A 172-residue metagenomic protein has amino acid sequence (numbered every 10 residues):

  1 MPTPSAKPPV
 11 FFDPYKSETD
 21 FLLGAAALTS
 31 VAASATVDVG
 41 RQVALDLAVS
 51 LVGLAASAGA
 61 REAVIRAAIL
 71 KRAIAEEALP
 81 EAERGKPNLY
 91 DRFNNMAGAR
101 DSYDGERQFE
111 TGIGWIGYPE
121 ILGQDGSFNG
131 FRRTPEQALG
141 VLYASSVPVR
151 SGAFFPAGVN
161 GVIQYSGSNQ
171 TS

Functional and structural regions predicted by a protein language model:
M1-S172: All-alpha RGS (Regulator of G-protein Signaling) helical domain and cognate RGS-like helical scaffolds
